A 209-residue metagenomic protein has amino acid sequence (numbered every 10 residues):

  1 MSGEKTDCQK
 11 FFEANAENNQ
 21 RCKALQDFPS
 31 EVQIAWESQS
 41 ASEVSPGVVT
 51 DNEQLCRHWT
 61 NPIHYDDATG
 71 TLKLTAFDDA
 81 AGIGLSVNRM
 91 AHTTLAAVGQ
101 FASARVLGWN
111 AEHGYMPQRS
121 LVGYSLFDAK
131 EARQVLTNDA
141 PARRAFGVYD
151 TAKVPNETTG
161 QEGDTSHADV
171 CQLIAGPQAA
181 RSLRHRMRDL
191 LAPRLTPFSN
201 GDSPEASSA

Functional and structural regions predicted by a protein language model:
S2-E53, L74-L85, A91-A209: Conserved NAD+-utilizing ADP-ribose enzyme module
R57-I63: Fungal intrinsically disordered, Ser/Thr/Pro-rich regulatory tracts
I63-F77: Short aromatic-glycine-(Arg/Gly/Cys) micro-motifs in beta-strand/loop hairpins
